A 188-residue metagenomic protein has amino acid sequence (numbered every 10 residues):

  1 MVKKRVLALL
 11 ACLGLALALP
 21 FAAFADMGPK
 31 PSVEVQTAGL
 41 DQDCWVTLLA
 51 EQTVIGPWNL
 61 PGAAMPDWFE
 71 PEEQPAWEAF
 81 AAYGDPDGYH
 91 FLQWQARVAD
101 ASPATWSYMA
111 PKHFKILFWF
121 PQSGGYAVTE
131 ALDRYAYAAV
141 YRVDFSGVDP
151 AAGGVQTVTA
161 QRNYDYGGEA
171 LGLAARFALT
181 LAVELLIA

Functional and structural regions predicted by a protein language model:
L10-P20: Bacterial N-terminal signal peptides
L19-P29: Sec-dependent signal peptide cleavage junction
P29-A38: A short, amphipathic beta-strand motif
L60-Y108: Tryptophan-paired
K112-F120: A short, solvent-exposed beta-strand micro-motif common in secreted/extracellular proteins
F120-V128: Short acidic/polar inter-strand loop motif in beta-rich domains
E130-G172: Short, aromatic-rich amphipathic segments at membrane interfaces that lie adjacent to a transmembrane helix or signal
G168-A188: Core alpha-helical transmembrane segments of integral membrane proteins
